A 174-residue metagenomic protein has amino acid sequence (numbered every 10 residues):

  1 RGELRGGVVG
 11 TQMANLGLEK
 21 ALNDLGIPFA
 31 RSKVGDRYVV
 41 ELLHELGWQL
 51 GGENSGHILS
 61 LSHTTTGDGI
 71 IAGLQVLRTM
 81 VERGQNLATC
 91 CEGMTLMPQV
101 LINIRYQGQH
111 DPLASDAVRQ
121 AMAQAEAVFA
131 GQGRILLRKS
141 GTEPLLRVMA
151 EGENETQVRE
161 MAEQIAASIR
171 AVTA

Functional and structural regions predicted by a protein language model:
G2-A174: Phosphate-binding and adjacent anionic-ligand microenvironments
